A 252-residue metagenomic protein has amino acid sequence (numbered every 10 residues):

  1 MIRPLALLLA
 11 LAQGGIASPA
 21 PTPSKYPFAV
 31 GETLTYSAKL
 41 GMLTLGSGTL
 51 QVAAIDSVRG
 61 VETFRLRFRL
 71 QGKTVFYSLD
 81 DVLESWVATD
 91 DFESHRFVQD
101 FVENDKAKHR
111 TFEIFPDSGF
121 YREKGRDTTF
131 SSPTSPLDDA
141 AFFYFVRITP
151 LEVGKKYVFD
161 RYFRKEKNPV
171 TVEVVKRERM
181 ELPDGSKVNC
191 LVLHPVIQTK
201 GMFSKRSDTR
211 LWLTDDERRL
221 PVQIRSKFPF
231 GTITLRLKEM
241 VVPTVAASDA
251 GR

Functional and structural regions predicted by a protein language model:
P4-A12: Sec-dependent N-terminal signal peptides
I16-P116, L151-R252: Acidic, serine/threonine-rich low-complexity disordered tracts
K106-T149: Hydrophobic, well-structured mid-protein blocks that either form specific transmembrane helices
